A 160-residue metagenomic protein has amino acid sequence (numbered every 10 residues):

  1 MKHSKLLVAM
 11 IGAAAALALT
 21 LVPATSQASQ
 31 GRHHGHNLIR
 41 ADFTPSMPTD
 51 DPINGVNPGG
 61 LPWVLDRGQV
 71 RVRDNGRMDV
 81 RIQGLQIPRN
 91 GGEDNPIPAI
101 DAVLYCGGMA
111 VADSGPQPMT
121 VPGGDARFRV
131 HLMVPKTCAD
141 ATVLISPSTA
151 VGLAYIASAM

Functional and structural regions predicted by a protein language model:
K2-I11: Bacterial N-terminal signal peptides that target proteins for export
I11-T20: Bacterial N-terminal signal peptides
V22-A28: Sec/Tat signal peptide C-region and signal peptidase I cleavage site
S29-D74: Transition segment at domain starts
G84-G92: Short amphipathic, basic-aromatic surface patches that mediate peripheral association with negatively charged
E93-I100: Short coil-to-beta strand junction motifs in C2/discoidin
V103-V111: Change "in extracellular beta-sheet-rich domains … of secreted and cell-surface proteins" to "in beta-sheet-rich domains
A110-M160: Helix-rich interaction surfaces within compact, conserved domain-sized segments that mediate assembly or partner
